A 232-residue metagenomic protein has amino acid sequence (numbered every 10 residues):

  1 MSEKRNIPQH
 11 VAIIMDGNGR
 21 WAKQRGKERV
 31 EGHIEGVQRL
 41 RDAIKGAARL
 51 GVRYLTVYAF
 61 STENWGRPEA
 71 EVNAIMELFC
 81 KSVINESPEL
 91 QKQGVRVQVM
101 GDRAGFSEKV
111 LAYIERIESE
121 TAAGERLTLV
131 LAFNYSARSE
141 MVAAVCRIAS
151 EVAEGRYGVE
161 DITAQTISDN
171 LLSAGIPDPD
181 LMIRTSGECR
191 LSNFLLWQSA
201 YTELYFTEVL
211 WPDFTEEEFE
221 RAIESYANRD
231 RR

Functional and structural regions predicted by a protein language model:
M1-R232: Flexible, compositionally biased loop and terminal segments
